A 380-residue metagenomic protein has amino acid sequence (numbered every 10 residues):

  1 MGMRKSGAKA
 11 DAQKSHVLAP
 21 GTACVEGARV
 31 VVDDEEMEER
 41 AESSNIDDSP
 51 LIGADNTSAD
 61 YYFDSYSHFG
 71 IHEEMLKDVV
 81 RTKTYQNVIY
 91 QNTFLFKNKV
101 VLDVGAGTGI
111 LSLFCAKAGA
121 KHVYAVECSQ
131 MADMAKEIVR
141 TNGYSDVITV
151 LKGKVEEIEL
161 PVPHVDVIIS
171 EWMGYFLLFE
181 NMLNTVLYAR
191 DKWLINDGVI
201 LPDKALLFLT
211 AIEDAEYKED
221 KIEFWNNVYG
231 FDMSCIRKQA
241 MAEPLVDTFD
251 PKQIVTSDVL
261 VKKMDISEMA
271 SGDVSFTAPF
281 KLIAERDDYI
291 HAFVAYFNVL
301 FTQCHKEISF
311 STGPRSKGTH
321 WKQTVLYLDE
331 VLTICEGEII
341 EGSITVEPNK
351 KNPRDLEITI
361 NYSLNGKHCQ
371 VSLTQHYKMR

Functional and structural regions predicted by a protein language model:
G2-V104, T108-R380: Class I SAM-binding transferase module
